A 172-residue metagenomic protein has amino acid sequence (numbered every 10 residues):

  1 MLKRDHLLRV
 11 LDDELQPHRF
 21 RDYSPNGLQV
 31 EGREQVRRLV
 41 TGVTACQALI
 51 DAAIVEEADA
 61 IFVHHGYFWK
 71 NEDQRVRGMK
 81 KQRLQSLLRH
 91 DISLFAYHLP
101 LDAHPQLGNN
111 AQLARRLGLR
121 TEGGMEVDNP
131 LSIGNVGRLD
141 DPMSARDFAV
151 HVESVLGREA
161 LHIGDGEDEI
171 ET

Functional and structural regions predicted by a protein language model:
M1-T172: Hydrophobic structural segments
